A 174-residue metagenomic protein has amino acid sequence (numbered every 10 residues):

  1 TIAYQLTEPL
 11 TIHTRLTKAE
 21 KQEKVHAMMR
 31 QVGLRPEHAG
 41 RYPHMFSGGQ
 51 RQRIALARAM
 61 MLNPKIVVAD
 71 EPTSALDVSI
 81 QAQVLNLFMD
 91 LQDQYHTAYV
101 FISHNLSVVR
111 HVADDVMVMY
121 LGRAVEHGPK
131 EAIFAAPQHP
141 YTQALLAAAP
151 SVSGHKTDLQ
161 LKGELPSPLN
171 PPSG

Functional and structural regions predicted by a protein language model:
L6, L56, I80, V84: Hydrophobic anchor residue at the start of the ABC signature
A19-E37, L146-A147: Conserved ABC ATPase "signature" region
Y42-F46, Q50: Conserved ABC ATPase signature
M61-K65: A short, proline-enriched helix->beta-strand linker immediately N-terminal to the Walker B motif in ABC-type P-loop
V109-H111: A short, surface-exposed alpha-helical micro-motif characterized by mixed small hydrophobic and charged/polar residues
K130-G174: Short catalytic/signature loops enriched in Gly
